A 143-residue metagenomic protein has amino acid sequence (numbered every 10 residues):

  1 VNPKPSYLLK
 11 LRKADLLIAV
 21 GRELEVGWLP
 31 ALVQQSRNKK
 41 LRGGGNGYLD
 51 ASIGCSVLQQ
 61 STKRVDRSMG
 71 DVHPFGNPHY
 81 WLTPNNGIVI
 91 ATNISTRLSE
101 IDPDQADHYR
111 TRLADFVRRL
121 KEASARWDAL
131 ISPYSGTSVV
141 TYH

Functional and structural regions predicted by a protein language model:
V1-H143: Extracytoplasmic metal-acquisition and chelation regions
